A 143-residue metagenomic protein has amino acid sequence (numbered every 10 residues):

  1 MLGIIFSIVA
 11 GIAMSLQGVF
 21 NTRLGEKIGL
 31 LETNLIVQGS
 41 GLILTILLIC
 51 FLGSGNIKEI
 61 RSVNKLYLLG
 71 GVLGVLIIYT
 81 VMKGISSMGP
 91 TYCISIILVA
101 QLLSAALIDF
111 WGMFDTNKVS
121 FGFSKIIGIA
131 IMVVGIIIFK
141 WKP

Functional and structural regions predicted by a protein language model:
M1-V9, E26, L42-Y67, Y79 (+5 more regions): Membrane-interface interhelical linkers
I8, I12, I43, V72 (+3 more regions): Hydrophobic/aromatic residues within the transmembrane alpha-helices of Major Facilitator Superfamily
L16, L76, L103-L107: Residue positions within transmembrane alpha-helices of multi-pass solute transporters
V19-G39: Juxtamembrane helix-loop-helix junctions in multi-pass membrane proteins
E26-L30, T80-V99: Structural motif at transmembrane-helix junctions in multi-pass transporters
E32-G55, V72-L73, A100, I131: Transmembrane alpha-helices of multi-pass small-molecule transport proteins
T33, G84, W111-M113: Hydrophobic/aromatic residues within transmembrane alpha-helices of multi-pass small-molecule transporters
L103-F123: C-terminal transmembrane-helix exit sites in multi-pass transporters
